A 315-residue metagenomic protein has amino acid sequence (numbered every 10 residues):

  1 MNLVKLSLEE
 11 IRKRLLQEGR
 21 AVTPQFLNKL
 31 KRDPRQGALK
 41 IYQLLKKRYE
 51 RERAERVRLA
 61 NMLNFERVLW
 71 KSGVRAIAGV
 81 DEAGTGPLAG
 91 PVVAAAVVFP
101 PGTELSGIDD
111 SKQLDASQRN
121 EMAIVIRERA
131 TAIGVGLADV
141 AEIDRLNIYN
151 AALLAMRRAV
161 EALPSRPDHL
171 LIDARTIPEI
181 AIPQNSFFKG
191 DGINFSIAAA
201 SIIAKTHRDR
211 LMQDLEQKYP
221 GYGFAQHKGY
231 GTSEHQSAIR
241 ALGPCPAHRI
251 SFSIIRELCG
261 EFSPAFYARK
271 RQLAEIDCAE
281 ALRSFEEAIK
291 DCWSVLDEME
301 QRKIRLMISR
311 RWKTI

Functional and structural regions predicted by a protein language model:
M1-A78, T85-I315: RNase H-like, Mg2+-dependent phosphodiesterase core, and more generally RNA phosphate-backbone-engaging helix-loop
